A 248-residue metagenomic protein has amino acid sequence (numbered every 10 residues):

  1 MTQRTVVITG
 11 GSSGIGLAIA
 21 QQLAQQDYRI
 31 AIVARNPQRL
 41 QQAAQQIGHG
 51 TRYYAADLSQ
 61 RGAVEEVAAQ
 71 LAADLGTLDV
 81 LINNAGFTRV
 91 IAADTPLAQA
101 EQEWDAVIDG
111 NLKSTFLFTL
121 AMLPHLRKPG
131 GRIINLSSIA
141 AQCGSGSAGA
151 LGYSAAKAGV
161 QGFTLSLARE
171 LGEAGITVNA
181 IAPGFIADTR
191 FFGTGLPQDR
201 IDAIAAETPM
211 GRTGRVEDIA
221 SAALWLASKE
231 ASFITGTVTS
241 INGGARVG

Functional and structural regions predicted by a protein language model:
S12-S13: Conserved glycine-rich cofactor-binding loop
T88, L224, T235-G248: Short C-terminal tail/terminal secondary-structure segment of NAD(P)H-dependent dehydrogenase/reductase domains
A92-I108, F192, I204: Substrate-binding pocket helix/loop in short-chain dehydrogenase/reductase
T119, A156, T164: Active-site helix of classical SDR
P124, L165, R169-E170, S232: Alpha-helical segment proximal to the catalytic Tyr-Lys
S138: Residue(s) in the substrate-gating loop at a strand-loop-helix junction that position the organic substrate next
G172, T177, I234-G236: Short, small/polar-rich loop/turn modules that mediate ligand/substrate recognition or access, typified
